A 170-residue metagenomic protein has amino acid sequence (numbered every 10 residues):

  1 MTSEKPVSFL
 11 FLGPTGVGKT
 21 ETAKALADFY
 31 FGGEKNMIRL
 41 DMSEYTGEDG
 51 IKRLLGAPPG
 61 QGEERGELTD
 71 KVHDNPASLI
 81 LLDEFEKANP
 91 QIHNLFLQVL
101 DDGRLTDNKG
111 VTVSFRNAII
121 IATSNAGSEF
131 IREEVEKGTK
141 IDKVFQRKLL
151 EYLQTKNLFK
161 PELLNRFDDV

Functional and structural regions predicted by a protein language model:
M1-V170: AAA+ P-loop NTPase nucleotide-binding core of proteostasis motors
